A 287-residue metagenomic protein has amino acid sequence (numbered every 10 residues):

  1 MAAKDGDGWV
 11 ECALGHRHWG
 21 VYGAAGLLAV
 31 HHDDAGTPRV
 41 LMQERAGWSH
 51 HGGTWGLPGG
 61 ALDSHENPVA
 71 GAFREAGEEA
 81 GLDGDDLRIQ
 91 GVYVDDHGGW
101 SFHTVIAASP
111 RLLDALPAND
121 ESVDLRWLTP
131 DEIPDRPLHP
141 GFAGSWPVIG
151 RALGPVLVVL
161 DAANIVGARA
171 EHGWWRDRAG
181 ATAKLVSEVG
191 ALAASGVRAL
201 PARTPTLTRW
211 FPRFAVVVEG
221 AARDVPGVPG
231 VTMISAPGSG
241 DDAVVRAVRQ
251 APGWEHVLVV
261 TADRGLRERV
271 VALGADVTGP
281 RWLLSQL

Functional and structural regions predicted by a protein language model:
M1-L28, H32-D34: Acidic, metal-coordinating catalytic segment for phosphate/diphosphate chemistry, firing primarily on the Nudix
V21-A25, S101, W210-P212: Short, basic and Ser/Thr-rich N-terminal targeting/leader segments
G26, R39, D124: Conserved beta-strand and immediately adjacent loop positions that scaffold enzyme active sites
L28, A46, R126, D131 (+2 more regions): Anionic group-transfer/hydrolysis microenvironments
A29-H31, E44, A108-S109: Residue-level signal for short segments within beta-strands and strand-turn junctions of well-structured beta-sheet
A35-E79: Conserved Nudix-box catalytic region and its N-terminal flanking loop in Nudix hydrolases and closely related
A61-G154: Unchanged
P155-L160, N164-L287: Nuclease catalytic cores that cleave nucleic-acid phosphodiester bonds, predominantly acidic two-metal-ion
